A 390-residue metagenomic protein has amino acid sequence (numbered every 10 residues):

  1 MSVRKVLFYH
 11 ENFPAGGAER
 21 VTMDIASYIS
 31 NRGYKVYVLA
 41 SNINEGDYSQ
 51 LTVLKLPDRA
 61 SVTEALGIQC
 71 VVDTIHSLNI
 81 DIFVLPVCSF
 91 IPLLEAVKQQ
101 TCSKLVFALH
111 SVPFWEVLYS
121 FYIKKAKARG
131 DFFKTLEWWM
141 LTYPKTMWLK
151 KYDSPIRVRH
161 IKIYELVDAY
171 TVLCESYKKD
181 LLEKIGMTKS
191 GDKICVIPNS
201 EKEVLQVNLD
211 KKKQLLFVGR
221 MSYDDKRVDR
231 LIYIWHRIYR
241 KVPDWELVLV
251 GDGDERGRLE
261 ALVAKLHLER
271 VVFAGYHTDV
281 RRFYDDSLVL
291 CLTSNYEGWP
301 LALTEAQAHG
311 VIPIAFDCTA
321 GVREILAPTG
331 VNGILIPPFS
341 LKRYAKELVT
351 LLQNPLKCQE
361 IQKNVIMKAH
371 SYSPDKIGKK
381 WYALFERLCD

Functional and structural regions predicted by a protein language model:
L7, Q206-K226, I232-W235: Conserved donor-binding/catalytic core segment of Leloir-type glycosyltransferases
E19-D24, S222-R237, D254-E260, K342: A conserved mid-protein helix/loop that constitutes part of the nucleotide-sugar donor-binding site
L85-I91, L109-V112: Short His-centered aromatic/hydrophobic patch
R129-Y170: Membrane-proximal helix-turn-helix segments that form the acceptor-binding/catalytic region of lipid-linked
Y276, N295: Aromatic "clamp/platform" in nucleotide-sugar-dependent glycosyltransferases that forms part of the donor/acceptor
F283, R343, K357-S371, K379-A383: A short, well-ordered alpha-helix in the C-terminal region of glycosyltransferases
I312-F316: Short hydrophobic beta-strand element within catalytic cores of glycosyltransferases and related nucleotide-activated
A327-K342, T350-L356: Conserved acidic donor-binding segment of nucleotide-sugar-dependent glycosyltransferases
